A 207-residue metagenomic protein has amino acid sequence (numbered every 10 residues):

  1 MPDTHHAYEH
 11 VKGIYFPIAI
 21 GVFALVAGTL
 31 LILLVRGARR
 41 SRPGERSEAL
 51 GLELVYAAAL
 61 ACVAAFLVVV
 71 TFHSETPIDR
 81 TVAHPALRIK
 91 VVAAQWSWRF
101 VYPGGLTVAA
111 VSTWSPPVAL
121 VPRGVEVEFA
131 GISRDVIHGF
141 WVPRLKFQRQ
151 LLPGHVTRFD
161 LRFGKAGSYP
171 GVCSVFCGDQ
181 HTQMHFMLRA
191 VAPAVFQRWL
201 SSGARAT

Functional and structural regions predicted by a protein language model:
M1-K12, L34-T207: Non-transmembrane, membrane-proximal soluble domains of secreted or membrane proteins
Y8-L25: Membrane-entry segments of alpha-helical transmembrane domains in multi-pass membrane proteins
F23-A38: Alpha-helical transmembrane segments
